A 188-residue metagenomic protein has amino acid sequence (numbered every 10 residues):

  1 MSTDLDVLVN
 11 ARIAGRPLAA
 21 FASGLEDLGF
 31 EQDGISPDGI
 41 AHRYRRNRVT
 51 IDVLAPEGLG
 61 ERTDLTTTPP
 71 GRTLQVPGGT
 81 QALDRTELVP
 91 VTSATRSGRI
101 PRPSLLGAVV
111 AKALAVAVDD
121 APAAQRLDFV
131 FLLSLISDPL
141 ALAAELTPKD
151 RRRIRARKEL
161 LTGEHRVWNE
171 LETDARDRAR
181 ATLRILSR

Functional and structural regions predicted by a protein language model:
M1-R188: Compositionally biased terminal segments of proteins
